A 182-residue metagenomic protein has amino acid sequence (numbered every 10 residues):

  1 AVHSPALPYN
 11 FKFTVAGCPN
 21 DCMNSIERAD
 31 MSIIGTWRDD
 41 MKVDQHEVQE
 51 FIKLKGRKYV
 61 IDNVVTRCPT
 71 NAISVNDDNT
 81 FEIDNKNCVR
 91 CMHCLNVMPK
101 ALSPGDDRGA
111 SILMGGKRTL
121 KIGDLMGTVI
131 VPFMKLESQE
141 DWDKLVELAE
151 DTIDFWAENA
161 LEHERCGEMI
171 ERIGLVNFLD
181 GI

Functional and structural regions predicted by a protein language model:
A1-I182: Peripheral terminal and linker regions in Fe-S/redox and tRNA-modifying enzymes
